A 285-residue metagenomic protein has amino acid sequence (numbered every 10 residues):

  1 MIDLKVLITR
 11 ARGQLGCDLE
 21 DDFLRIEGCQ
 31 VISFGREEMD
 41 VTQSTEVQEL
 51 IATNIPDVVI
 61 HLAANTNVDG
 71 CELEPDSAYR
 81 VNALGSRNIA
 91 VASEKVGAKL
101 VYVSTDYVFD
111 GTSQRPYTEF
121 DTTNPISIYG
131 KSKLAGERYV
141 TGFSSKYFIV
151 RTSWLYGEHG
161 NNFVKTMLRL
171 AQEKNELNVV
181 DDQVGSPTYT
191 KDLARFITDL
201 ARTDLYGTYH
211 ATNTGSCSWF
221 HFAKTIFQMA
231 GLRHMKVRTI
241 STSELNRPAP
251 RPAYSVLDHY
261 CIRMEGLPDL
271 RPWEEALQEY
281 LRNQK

Functional and structural regions predicted by a protein language model:
K5-L24: N-terminal Rossmann NAD(P)H-binding glycine-rich loop of SDR-like oxidoreductase domains
T9, F34, V59-A63, L100-T105 (+2 more regions): SDR active-site strand-loop-helix element
Q14, T203-P248, A253: Mid/C-terminal beta-alpha module of Rossmann-like enzyme folds, strongest in SDR-family dehydrogenases/epimerases
E27-E49: Adenosine-cofactor binding site in Rossmann-like domains, unifying the SAM/SAH pocket of S-adenosylmethionine-dependent
S44-V81: NAD(P)H-binding glycine-rich loop region in Rossmannoid oxidoreductase-like domains and their noncatalytic homologs
R80, L84-N88, K95, V108-V150 (+1 more regions): Catalytic helix-loop patch of NAD(P)-dependent Rossmann-fold dehydrogenases
R138-G185, K191-D192, T198-D199: NAD(P)-dependent short-chain dehydrogenase/reductase
S218-K224, S241-K285: Conserved C-terminal active-site "lid" loop/helix of NAD(P)H-dependent oxidoreductases that clamps the redox cofactor
